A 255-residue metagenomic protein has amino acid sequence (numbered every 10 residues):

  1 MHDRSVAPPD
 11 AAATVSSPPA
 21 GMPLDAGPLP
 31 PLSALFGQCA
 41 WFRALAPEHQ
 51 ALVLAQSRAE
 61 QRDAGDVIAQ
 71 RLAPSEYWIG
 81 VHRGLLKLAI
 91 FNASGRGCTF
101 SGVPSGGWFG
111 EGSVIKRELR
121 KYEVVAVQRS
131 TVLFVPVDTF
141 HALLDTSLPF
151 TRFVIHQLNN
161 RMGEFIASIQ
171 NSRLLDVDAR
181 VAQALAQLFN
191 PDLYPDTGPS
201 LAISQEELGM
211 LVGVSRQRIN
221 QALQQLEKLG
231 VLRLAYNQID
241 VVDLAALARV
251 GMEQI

Functional and structural regions predicted by a protein language model:
H2-A64, S113-V114: Cyclic nucleotide-binding regulatory module and flanking cytosolic helices
W41, D66-Q128: Cyclic nucleotide-binding regulatory domains
H49, F100-G163: Cyclic-nucleotide recognition modules
W78, G102, F134, A202 (+1 more regions): Short aromatic/basic micro-patch
A89, E111-G112, A142-L143, A184 (+1 more regions): Residues that scaffold the ATP/ADP-binding catalytic core of kinase and kinase-like folds
V127-Q128, D145-G213: Polybasic "coupling" helices that flank or enter modular domains
L188-I255: Phosphate-/nucleic-acid-contacting segments
